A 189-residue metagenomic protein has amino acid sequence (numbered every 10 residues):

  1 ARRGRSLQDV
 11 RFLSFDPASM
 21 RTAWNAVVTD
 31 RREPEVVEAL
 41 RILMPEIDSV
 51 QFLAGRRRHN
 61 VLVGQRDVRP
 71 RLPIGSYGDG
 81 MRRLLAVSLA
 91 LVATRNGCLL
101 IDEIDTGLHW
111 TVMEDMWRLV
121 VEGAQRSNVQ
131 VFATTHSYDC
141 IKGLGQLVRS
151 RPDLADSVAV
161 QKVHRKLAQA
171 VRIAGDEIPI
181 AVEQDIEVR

Functional and structural regions predicted by a protein language model:
A1-V87, V92, C98, V158-R189: Phosphate-coordinating catalytic segments in nucleotide- and nucleic-acid-processing enzymes
R83-A86, D115, L119: Well-ordered alpha-helical segments embedded in enzymatic catalytic cores
R95-N96, V129: Short coil/turn segments at beta-strand junctions that form active-site/ligand-binding loops
D102-I104: Walker B catalytic acidic pair
R118-R189: C-terminal lobe/lid and adjacent interdomain/linker elements of RecA-like ASCE P-loop ATPase modules
